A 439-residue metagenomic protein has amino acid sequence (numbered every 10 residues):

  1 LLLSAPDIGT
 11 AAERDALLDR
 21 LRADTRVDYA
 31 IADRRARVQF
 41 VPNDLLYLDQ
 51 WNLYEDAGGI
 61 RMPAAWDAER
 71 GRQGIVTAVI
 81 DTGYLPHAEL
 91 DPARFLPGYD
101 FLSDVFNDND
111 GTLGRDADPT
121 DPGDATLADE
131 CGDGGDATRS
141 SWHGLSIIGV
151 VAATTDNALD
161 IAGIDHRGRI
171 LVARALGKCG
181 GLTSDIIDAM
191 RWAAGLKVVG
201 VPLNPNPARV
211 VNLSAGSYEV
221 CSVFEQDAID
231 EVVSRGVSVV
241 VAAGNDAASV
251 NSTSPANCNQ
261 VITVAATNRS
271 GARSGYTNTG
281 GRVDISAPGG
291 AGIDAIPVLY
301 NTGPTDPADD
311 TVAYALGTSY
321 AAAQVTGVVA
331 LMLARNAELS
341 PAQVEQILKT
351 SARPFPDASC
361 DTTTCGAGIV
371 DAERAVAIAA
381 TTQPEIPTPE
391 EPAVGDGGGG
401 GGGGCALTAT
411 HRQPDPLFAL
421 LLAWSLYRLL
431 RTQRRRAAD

Functional and structural regions predicted by a protein language model:
L1-N52, V220: Autoinhibitory propeptides
L3, V27-A30, A65, I161 (+4 more regions): Generic structural signal for small/hydrophobic residues in well-ordered secondary structure, especially within
P6, A32-R35, V79-G83, V150-T154 (+10 more regions): Active-site-proximal beta-strand/loop segments in catalytic clefts of secreted hydrolases
N43-V172, L176-W192, L196-V210, S214 (+2 more regions): Active-site core segment of subtilase-fold serine proteases
D81, D104, V237, T253-A334 (+3 more regions): Extracellular S/T/G-rich loop segment that most often corresponds to the catalytic His/Ser-adjacent loop
R191-G195, V201-A215, C221-A228, R235-V237 (+4 more regions): C-terminal subdomain of the subtilisin-like protease fold in secreted/lumenal serine endopeptidases
P414-R434: A cross-kingdom C-terminal cell-surface attachment/processing module
R435-D439: Cytoplasmic C-terminal tails of single-pass
